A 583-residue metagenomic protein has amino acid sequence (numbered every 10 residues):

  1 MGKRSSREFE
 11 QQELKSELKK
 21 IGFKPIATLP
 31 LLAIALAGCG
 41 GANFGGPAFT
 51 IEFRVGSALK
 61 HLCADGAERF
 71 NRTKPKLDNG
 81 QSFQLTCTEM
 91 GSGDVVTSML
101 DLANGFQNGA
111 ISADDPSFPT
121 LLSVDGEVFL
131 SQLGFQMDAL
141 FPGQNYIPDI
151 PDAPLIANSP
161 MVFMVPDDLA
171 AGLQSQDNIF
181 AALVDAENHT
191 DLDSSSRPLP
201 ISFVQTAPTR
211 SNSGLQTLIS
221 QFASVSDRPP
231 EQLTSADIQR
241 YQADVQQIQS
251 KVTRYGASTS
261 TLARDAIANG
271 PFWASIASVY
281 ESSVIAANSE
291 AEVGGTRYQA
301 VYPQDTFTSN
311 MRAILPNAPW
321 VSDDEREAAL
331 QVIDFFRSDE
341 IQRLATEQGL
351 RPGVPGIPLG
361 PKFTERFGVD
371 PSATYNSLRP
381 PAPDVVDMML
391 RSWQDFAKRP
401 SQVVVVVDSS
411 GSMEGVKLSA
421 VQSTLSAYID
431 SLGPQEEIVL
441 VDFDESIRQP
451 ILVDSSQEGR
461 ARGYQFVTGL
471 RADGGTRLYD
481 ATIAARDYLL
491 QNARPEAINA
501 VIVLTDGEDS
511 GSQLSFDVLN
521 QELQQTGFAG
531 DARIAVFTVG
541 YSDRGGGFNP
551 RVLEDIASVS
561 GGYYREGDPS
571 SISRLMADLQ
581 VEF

Functional and structural regions predicted by a protein language model:
A37-G38: C-terminal motif of bacterial Sec signal peptides marking the signal peptidase cleavage site
A42-P200, A207: N-terminal segment of the mature folded domain
N43, G353-V404, G411-S419, D430-L432 (+2 more regions): Acidic, polar low-complexity linker/tail segments
V162-L169, S309-E327, I341-Q348: A bilobed periplasmic-binding-protein/Venus flytrap-type ligand-binding module shared by bacterial periplasmic
S220-V301: Ligand-binding pocket segment of bilobal, Venus flytrap-like solute-binding proteins
E292-G295, G507-V559, R565-S570, A577-L579: VWA/integrin I-like adhesion module and closely mimicked acidic/polar interface patches used
F335-G356: Periplasmic-binding protein-like
K398-S455, R471, L478-A485, A497-T505 (+1 more regions): Von Willebrand factor
